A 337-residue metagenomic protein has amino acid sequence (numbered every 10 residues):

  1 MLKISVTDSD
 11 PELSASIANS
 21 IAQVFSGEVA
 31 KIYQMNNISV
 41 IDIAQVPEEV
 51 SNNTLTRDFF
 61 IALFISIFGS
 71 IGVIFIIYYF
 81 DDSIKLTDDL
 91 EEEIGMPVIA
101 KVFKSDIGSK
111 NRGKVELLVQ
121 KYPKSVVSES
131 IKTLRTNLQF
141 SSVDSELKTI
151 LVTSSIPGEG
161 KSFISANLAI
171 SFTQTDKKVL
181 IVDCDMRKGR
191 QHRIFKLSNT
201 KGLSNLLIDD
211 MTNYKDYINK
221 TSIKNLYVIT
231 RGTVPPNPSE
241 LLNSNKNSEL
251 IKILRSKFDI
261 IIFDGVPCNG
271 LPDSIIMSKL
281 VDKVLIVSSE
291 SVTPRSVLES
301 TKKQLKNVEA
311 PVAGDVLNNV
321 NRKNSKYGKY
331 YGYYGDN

Functional and structural regions predicted by a protein language model:
M1-K3, P272-D273: Short beta-strand/turn "edge" motifs
L2, Q34-D42, V98, E146-K148 (+2 more regions): Envelope-exposed proteins and targeting segments
L2-K3, T7-D10, S26-I65: Interfacial amphipathic helix/helix-coil modules that most often lie immediately N-terminal to a transmembrane helix
S9, I43-V46, F103, I107 (+2 more regions): Solvent-exposed coil/turn segments that connect beta secondary-structure elements in extracytoplasmic/periplasmic
E12, I17-S20, V24, E28 (+6 more regions): P-loop NTP-binding module
I41, V102, I229: Hydrophobic residues at beta-strand termini and immediately following loops that shape nucleotide-binding pockets
T54-S109: Juxtamembrane cytosolic face of transmembrane helices
S109-V115: Non-catalytic, charged/low-complexity accessory segments that flank nucleotide-binding cores of NTPase families
